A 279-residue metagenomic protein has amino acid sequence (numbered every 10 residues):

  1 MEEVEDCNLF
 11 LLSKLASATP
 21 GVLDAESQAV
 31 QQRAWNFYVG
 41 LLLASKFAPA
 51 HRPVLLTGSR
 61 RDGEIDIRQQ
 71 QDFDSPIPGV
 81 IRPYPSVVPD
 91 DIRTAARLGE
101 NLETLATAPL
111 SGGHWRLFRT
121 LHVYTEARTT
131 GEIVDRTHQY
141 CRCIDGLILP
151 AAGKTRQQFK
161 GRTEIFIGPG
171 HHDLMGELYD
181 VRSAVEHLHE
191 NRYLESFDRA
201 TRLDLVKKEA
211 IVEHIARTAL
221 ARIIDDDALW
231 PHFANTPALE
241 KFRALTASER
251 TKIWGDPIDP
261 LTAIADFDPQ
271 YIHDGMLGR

Functional and structural regions predicted by a protein language model:
M1-D135, R222, W230-G278: Charged, non-catalytic interaction/linker regions at domain boundaries that couple catalytic cores to substrate
T107, S111-H114, A127-V134, P169-G176 (+2 more regions): Short, solvent-exposed segments of well-ordered alpha helices
S111-T120, R156, R182-H189: Active-site-adjacent bridging/hinge elements
L117-T120, R136-Y140, I144, L178 (+1 more regions): Short runs of predominantly hydrophobic/aromatic residues within well-ordered alpha helices that form helix-helix
Y124-A127, G131, I144-A151, F166 (+2 more regions): Generic structural signal for hydrophobic core residues of well-folded globular domains
D135-H172, N191: Flexible secondary-structure boundary motifs
P169-D198: Histidine-centered, metal-coordinating catalytic motifs and their short helical/loop contexts
R192-A247: C-terminal structured domain segments
